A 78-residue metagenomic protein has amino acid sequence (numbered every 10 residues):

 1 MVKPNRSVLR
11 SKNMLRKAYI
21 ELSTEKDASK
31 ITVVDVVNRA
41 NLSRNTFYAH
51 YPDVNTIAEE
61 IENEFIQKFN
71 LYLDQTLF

Functional and structural regions predicted by a protein language model:
M1, R44, T76-F78: Primarily secretory-pathway and cell-envelope proteins
M1-L22, K26: Basic, helix-initiating cap at the start of DNA-binding domains
N13-E21, R39, T56-T76: Alpha-helical structural segments
L22-N55: Helix-turn-helix
